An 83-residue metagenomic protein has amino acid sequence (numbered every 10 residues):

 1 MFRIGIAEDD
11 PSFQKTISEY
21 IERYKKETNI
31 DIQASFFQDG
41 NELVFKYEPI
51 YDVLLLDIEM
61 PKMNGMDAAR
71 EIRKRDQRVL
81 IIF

Functional and structural regions predicted by a protein language model:
M1-G5, K15-S18: Non-catalytic signal-transmission and effector/linker regions of two-component phosphorelay proteins
D10-S35: Two-component/phosphorelay signaling modules centered on CheY-like receiver
S18-E19, E48, D67-A68: Short amphipathic alpha-helical segments
A34-V53: Acidic, metal-coordinating helix/loop segments flanking the phosphotransfer/catalytic sites of two-component signaling
D39, N64-D67: Acidic catalytic/metal-coordinating carboxylates
F45, M66-Q77: Short amphipathic alpha-helix used as the core "switch/output" element in two-component signaling
L56-I58: Active-site residues of response regulator receiver
R78-F83: A short, hydrophobic beta-strand element within the central beta-sheet of small alpha/beta folds
